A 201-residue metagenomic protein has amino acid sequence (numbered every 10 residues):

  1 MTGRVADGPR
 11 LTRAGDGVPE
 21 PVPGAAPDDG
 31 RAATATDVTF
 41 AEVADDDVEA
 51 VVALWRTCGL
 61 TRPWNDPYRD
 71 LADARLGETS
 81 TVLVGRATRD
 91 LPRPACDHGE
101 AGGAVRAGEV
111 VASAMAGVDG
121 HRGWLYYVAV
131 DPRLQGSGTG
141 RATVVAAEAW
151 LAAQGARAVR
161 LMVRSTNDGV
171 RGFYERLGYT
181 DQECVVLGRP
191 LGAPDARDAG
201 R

Functional and structural regions predicted by a protein language model:
G3-R13, V38, E42-Y127, D131 (+6 more regions): Acetyl-CoA-dependent GNAT
A6, R10-P27, R31: Compositionally biased, low-complexity flexible segments
P132-Q135, L161-V170, G188-G192: Conserved beta-strand-loop-alpha-helix junction that forms the acyl-donor binding cleft
G138-G140: Conserved G/P- and acidic residue-centered "switch" motifs that form tight phosphate/ATP-binding loops in soluble
A147-L151, V159, V170: Short hydrophobic clusters on alpha-helical segments that form packing/core surfaces in small helical domains
Y174, Y179: Conserved active-site tyrosine of GNAT-family acetyltransferases
D195-D198: Short, charged, intrinsically disordered terminal tails
